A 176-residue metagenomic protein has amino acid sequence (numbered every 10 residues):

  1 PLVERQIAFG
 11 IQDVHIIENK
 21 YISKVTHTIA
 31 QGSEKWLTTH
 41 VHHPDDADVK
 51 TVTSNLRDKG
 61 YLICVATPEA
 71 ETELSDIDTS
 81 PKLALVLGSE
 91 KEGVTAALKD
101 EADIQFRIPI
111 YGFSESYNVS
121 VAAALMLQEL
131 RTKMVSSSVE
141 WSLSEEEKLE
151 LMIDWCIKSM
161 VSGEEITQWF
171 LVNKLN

Functional and structural regions predicted by a protein language model:
L2-R5, T53: The conserved cystathionine-beta-synthase
I7-G10, R57: Non-catalytic positions within long, well-ordered alpha-helices that form the structural scaffold/packing of enzyme
G10, G32-K35, E101-A102: Short, structured coil segments at secondary-structure junctions
Q12, L83-A84, D103: Conserved acidic residues
Q12-V14, L62: Residues at the starts of beta-strands that form the adenosine-phosphate
N19-A97: S-adenosyl-L-methionine/SAH cofactor-binding core of RNA-modifying enzymes
K99-S144: Structured adenosyl-cofactor binding patch, chiefly the S-adenosyl-L-methionine
S137-N176: Acidic two-metal-ion nuclease catalytic site recognized across multiple nuclease folds, prominently DnaQ/RNase D-T
